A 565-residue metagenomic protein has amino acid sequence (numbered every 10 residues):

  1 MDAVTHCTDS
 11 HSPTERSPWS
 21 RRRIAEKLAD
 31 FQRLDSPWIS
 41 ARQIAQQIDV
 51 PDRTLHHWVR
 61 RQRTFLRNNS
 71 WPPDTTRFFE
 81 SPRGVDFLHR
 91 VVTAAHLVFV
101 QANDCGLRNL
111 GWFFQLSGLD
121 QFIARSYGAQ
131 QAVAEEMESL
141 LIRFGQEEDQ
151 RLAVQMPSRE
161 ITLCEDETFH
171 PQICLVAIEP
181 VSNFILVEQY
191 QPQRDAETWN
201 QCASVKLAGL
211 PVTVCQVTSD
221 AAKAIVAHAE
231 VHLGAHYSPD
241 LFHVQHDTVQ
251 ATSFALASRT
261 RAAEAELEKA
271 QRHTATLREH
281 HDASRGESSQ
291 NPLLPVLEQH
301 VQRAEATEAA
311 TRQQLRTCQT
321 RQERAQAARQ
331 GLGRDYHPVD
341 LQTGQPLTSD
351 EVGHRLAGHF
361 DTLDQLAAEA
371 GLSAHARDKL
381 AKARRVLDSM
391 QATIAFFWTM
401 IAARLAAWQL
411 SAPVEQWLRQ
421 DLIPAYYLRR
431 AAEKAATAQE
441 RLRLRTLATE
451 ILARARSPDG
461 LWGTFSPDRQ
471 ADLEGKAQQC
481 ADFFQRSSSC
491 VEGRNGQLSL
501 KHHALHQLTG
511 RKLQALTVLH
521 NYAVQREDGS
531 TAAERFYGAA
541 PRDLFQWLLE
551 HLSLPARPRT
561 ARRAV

Functional and structural regions predicted by a protein language model:
D9-A29, R53-V100, G128, S158-R159: Basic, short loop/linker segments at the boundary and entry of helix-turn-helix/winged-helix-like folds
K27-D30, L55-W58, L110, D166 (+6 more regions): Mobile genetic element proteins and their domesticated derivatives, centered on retroelements and DNA transposons
S36-P37, N103: Flexible coil/turn residues that form the inter-helical turn or adjacent wing/linker of helix-turn-helix
S40-I48, L110: Short alpha-helical "recognition helix" segments of helix-turn-helix
F79-H243, T248-Q345, E351-H359: RNase H-like nuclease fold core
E268-R303, R316, T320-E323, A327-Q330 (+10 more regions): Charged alpha-helix within mobile-element recombinases
D340-T343, L347-I451: Conserved small-residue motifs centered on glycine
Q420, P424-A435, Q439-D468, L473-S488 (+5 more regions): C-terminal domain-tail junction helix/linker
